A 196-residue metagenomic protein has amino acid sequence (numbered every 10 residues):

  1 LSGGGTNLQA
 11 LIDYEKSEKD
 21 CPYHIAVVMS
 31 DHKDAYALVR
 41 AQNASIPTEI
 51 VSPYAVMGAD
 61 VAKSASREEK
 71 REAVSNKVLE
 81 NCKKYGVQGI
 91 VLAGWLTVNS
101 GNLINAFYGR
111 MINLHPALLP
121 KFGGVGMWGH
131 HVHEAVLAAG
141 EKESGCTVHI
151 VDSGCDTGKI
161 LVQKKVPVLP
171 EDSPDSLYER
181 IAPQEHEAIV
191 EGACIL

Functional and structural regions predicted by a protein language model:
L1-L196: One-carbon transfer enzymes
